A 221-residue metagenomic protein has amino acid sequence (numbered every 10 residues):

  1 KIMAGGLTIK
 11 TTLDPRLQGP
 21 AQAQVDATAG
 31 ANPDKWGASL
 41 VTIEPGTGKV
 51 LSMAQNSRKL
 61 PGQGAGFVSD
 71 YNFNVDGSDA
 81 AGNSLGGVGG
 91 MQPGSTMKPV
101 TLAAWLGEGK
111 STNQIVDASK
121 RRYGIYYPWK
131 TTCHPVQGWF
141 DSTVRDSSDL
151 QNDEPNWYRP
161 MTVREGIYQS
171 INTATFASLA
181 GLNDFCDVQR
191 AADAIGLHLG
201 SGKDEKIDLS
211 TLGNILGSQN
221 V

Functional and structural regions predicted by a protein language model:
M3-G5, P15-V100, A104-R164, Q169-S170 (+1 more regions): Short pre-catalytic segments that frame enzyme active sites
T8-L13, T175: C-terminal catalytic core of Y-nucleophile DNA break-rejoin enzymes
S178-N183: Structural transition elements
V188-A192: Active-site/catalytic core of tyrosine-dependent DNA strand-transfer enzymes
G217-V221: A conserved catalytic-loop motif detector
